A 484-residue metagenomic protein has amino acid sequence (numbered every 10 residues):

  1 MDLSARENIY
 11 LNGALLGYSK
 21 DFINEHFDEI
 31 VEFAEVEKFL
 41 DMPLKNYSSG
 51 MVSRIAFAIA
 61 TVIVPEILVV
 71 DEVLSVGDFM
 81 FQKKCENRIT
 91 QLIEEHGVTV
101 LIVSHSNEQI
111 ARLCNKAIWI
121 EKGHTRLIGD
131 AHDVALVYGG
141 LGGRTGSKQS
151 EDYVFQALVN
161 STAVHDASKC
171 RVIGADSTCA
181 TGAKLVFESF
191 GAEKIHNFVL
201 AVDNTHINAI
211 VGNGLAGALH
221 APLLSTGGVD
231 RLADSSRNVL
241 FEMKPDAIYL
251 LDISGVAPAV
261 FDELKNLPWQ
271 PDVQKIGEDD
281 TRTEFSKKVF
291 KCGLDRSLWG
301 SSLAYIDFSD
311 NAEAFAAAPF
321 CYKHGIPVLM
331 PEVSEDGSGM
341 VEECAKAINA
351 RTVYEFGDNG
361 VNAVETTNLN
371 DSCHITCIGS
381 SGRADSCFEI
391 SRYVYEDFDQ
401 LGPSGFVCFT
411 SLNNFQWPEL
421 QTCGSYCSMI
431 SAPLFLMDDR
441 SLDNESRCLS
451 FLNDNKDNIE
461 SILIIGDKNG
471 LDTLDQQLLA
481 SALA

Functional and structural regions predicted by a protein language model:
Y10, F22-F39, A58: Conserved ABC ATPase "signature" region
T61-V70, V76: A short, proline-enriched helix->beta-strand linker immediately N-terminal to the Walker B motif in ABC-type P-loop
Q82-E95: Helical segment within the ABC ATPase nucleotide-binding domain
V98-V103: Conserved H-loop
S106-R112: Conserved H-loop
L113-D130, Y138: H-loop (His-switch) and adjacent beta-strand-loop-beta switch element of ABC-type ATPase nucleotide-binding domains
E151-A484: Extracellular glycan-binding segments that recognize GlcNAc-based cell-wall polysaccharides
